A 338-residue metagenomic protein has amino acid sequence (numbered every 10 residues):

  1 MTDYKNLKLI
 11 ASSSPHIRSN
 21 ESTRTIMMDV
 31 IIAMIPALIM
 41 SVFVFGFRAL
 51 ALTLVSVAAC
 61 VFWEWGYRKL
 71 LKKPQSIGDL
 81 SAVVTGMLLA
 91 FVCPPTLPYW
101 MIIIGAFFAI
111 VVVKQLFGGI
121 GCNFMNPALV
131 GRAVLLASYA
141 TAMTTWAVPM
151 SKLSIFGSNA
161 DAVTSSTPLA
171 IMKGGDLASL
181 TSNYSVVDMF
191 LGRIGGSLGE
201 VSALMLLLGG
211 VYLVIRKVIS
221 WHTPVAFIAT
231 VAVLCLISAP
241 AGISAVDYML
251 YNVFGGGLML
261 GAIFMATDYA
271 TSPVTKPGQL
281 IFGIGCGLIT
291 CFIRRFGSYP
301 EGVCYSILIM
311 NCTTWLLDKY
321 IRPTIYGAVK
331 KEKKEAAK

Functional and structural regions predicted by a protein language model:
M1-V61, A337-K338: N-terminal signal-anchor module of multipass membrane proteins
D29-A37, L52-E64, S81-G86, A90 (+15 more regions): Alpha-helical transmembrane segments in multi-pass membrane proteins
G46-A59, T96-G105, M189-A203, V246-L258: Structural signature of hydrophobic alpha-helical transmembrane segments
F62-K73, I110-G121, L208-K217, I263-S272: C-terminal ends of transmembrane helices
M87-V92, L97-G157: Membrane-interface helix-loop-helix junctions at boundaries between adjacent transmembrane segments
F124-A128, M249-G256, Q279, G297-M310: Loop-to-transmembrane alpha-helix initiation sites
P127-L207: Long hydrophobic alpha-helical segments that form multi-pass transmembrane helix bundles in integral membrane proteins
P224-A226, C235-K276: A beta-strand-loop signature enriched in Asp, Gly, Thr, and Trp that corresponds to the sialidase/neuraminidase Asp-box
